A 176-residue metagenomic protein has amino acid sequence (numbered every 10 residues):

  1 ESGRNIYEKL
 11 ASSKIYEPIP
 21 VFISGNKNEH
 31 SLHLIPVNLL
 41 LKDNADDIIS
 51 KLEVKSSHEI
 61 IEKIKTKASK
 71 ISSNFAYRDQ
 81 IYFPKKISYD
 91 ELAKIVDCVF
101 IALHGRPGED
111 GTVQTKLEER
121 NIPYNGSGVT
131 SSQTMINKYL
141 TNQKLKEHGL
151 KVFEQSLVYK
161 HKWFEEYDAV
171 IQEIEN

Functional and structural regions predicted by a protein language model:
E1-T130, T134-I136, L140, V158-I171: ATP-binding N-terminal substructure of ATP-dependent carboxylate-amine bond-forming enzymes
P123, K151-F153, N176: Proline-centered helix-kink/hinge sites
I136-S156: Short, glycine-/small-residue-rich phosphate/pyrophosphate-handling segment
L145-K146, Q172-N176: ATP-grasp fold ATP-binding core
